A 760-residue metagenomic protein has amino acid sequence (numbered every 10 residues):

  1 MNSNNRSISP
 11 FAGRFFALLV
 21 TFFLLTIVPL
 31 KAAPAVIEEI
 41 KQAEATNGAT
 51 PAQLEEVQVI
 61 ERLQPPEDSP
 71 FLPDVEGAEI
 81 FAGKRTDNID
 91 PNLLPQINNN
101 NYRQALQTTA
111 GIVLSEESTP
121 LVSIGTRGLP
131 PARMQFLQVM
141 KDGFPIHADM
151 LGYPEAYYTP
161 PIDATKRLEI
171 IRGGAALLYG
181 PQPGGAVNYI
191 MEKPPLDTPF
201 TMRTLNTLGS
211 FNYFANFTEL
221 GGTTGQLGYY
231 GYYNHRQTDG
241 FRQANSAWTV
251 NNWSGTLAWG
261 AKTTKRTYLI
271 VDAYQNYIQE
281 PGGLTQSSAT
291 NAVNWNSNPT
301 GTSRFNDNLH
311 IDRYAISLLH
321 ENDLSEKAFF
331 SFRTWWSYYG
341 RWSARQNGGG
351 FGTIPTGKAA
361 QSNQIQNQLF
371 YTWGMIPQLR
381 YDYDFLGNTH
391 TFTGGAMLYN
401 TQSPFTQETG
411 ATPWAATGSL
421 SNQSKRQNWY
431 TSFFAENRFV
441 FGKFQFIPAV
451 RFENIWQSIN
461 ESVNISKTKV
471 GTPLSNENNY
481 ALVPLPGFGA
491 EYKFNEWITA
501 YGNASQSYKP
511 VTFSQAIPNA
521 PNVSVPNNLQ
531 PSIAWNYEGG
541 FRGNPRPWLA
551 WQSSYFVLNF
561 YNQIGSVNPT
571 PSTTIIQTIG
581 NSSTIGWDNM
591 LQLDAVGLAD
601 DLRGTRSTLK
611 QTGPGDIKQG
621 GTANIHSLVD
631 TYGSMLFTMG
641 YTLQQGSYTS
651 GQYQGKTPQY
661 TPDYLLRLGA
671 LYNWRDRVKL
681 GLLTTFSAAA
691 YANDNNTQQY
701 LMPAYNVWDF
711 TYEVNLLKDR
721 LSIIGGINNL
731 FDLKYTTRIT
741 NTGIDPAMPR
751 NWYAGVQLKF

Functional and structural regions predicted by a protein language model:
V75-A78, T86-D87, R103-A148, K166: Extracytoplasmic beta-strand/coil segments of soluble accessory domains associated with Gram-negative outer-membrane
F144-R172: Short acidic/polar hinge/loop motifs at secondary-structure boundaries that mediate gating or recognition
L208-Q237, R242-P281, N308-S325, T431 (+1 more regions): Transmembrane beta-barrel wall of Gram-negative outer-membrane proteins
A258-G260, D272, F392, A435 (+6 more regions): Conserved C-terminal beta-signal and adjacent last beta-strands/turns of outer-membrane beta-barrel proteins
T263-D272, H310-S466, Q552, R603 (+4 more regions): Face-selective signature of the C-terminal outer-membrane beta-barrel domain
E321-D323, F329-W335, Y339-S343, N347 (+6 more regions): Membrane-embedded beta-barrel scaffold of Gram-negative outer-membrane proteins
F370, Y383-Y399, S424-N559, P614 (+6 more regions): Structural signature of Gram-negative outer-membrane beta-barrels, strongest in the C-terminal barrel of TonB-dependent
Y381, L386, A550-F560, Q577-D694 (+1 more regions): Gram-negative outer-membrane beta-barrel transporters
